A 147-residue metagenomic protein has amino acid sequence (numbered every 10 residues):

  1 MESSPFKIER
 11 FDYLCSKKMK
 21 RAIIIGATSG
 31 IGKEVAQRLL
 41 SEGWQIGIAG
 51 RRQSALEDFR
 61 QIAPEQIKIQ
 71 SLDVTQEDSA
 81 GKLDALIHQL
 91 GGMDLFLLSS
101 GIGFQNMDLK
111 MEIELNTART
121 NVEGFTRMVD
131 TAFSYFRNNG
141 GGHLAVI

Functional and structural regions predicted by a protein language model:
K20, G92-D94, F136-I147: Active-site loop of short-chain dehydrogenase/reductase
I25, M93-G101, V146: Rossmann-fold scaffold of SDR-type NAD(P)-dependent oxidoreductases
T28-S29: Conserved glycine-rich cofactor-binding loop
E42-D58: Conserved glycine-rich Rossmann-like NAD(P)H-binding loop of the short-chain dehydrogenase/reductase
A63-D78: Rossmann-fold cofactor-recognition segment
L97, M128-A132, F136: Hydrophobic positions on the long internal alpha-helix of Rossmann-like NAD(P)-dependent oxidoreductase domains
G101-L115: Conserved mid-core segment of classical short-chain dehydrogenase/reductases
M111-V129: Catalytic Tyr-X3-Lys loop
